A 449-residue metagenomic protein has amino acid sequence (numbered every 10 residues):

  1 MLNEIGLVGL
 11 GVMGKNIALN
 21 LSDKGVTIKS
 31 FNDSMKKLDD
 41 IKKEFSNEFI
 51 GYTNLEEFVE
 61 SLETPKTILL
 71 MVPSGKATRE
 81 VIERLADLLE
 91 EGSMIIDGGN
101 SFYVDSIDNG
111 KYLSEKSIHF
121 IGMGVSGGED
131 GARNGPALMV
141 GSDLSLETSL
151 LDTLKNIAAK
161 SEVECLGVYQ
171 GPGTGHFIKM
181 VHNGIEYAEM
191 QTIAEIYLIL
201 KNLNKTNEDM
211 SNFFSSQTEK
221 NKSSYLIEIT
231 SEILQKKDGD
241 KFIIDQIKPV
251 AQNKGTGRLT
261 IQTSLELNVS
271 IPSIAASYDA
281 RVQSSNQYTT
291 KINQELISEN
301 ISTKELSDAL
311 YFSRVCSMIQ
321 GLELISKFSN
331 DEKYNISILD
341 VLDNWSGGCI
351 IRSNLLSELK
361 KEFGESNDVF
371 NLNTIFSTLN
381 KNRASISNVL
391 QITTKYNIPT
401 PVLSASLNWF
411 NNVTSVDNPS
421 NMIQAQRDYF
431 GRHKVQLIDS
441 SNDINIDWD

Functional and structural regions predicted by a protein language model:
M1-T67, L89-G92, E129-R133, L437: NAD(P)+-binding Rossmann beta1-loop-alpha1 motif at the extreme N-terminus of oxidoreductases
I5, T78-I82, I96, F102-S211 (+2 more regions): Rossmann-fold dinucleotide-binding core
D33-S34, N100-S101, V125-S126, N397: Short, ordered loop/turn segments at secondary-structure junctions
G51-T53, D97, H119-M123, E164-Q170 (+2 more regions): General beta-strand structural signal in soluble alpha/beta enzymes
L69-R84: Glycine/threonine-rich flexible loop motifs
T174-G175, N183, Y187-K395, P399-T400: C-terminal substrate-binding/catalytic lobe of Rossmann-fold NAD(P)-dependent dehydrogenases
N388-V389, T393-D449: C-terminal amphipathic alpha-helical interaction region
